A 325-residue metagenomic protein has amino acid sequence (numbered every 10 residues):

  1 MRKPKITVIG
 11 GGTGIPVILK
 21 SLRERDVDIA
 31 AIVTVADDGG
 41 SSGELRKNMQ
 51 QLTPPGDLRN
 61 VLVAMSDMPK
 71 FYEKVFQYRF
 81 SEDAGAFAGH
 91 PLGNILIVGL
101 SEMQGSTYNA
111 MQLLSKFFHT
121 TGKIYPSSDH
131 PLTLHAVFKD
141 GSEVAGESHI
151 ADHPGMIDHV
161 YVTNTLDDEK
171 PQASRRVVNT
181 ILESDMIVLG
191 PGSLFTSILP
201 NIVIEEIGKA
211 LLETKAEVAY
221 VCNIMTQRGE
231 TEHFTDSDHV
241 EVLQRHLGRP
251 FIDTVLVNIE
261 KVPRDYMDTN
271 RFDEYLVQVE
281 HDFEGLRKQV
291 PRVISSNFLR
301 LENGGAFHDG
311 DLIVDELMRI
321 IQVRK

Functional and structural regions predicted by a protein language model:
M1-I6, R23, D28-A31, H119 (+5 more regions): Non-transmembrane, aqueous-exposed alpha-helical and coiled segments at domain scale
M1-P55: Gly/lys/ser-thr-rich phosphate-binding loops in alpha/beta enzymes that coordinate phosphoanhydride or phosphate groups
G14-L19, T196-V203: Short glycine/serine/threonine-rich phosphate/pyrophosphate-binding segments that cradle anionic phosphate groups
V27, T214-V218, I252, V290-P291: A short helix->loop->beta-strand "cap" motif at the edges of active sites that frequently abuts
A36-M156, E316, V323: Electropositive, gly/pro-rich neighborhoods at or near active sites that engage anionic ligands
H130-F195: Active-site gating loop/helix substructures
N201-G208, F234-H239: Charged helix-capping and loop-helix junction motifs
H233-K325: C-terminal functional extensions of proteins
